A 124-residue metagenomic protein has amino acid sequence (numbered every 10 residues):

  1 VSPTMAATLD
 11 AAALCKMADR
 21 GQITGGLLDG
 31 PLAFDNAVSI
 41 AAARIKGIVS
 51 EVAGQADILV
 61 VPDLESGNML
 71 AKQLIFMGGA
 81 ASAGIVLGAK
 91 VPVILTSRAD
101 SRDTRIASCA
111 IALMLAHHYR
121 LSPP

Functional and structural regions predicted by a protein language model:
V1-D35: Glycine-rich phosphate/diphosphate-binding loop of Rossmann-like nucleotide-binding domains
Q22, G26-P124: Glycine-rich phosphate/nucleotide-binding loop
